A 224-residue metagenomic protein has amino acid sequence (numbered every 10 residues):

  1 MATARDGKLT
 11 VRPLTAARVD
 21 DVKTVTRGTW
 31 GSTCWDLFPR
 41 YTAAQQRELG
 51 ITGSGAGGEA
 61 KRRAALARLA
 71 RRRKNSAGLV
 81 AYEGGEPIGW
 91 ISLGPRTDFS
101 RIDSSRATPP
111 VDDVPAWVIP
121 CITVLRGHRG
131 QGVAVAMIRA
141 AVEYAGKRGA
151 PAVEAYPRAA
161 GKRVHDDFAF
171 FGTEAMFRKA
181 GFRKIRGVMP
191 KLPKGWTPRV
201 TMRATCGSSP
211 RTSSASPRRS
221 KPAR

Functional and structural regions predicted by a protein language model:
M1-L49, T212-R224: Conserved N-terminal entry element of GNAT/NAT acetyltransferase domains
C34-A77: Active-site rim helix/loop that mediates acceptor-substrate recognition in acyltransferases
A64-S76, Y82, E86-L125, R129 (+2 more regions): Conserved acyl-donor/pantetheine-binding loop and adjacent beta-alpha core of acyl/acetyltransferases and related
A77-L79, P115, W196-M202: Short beta-strand micro-motifs in enzyme catalytic cores
I119-V124, G130-K147: Conserved acetyl-CoA-binding loop-helix of GNAT-fold acetyltransferases
I138, A145-F168: Conserved GNAT acetyl-CoA-binding A-motif
F168-A175, A180, R186-R224: C-terminal "cap" of GNAT-fold acetyltransferases
